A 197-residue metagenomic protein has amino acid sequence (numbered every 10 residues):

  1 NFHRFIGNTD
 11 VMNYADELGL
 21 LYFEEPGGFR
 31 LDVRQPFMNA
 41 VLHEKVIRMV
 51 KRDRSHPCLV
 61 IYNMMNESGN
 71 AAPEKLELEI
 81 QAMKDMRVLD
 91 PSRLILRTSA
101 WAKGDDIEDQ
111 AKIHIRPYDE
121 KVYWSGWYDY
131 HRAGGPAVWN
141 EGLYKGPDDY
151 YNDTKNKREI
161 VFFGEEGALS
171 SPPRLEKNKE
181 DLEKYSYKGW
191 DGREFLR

Functional and structural regions predicted by a protein language model:
F2-R197: Substrate-binding/catalytic cleft of secreted carbohydrate-active enzymes, primarily glycoside hydrolases
